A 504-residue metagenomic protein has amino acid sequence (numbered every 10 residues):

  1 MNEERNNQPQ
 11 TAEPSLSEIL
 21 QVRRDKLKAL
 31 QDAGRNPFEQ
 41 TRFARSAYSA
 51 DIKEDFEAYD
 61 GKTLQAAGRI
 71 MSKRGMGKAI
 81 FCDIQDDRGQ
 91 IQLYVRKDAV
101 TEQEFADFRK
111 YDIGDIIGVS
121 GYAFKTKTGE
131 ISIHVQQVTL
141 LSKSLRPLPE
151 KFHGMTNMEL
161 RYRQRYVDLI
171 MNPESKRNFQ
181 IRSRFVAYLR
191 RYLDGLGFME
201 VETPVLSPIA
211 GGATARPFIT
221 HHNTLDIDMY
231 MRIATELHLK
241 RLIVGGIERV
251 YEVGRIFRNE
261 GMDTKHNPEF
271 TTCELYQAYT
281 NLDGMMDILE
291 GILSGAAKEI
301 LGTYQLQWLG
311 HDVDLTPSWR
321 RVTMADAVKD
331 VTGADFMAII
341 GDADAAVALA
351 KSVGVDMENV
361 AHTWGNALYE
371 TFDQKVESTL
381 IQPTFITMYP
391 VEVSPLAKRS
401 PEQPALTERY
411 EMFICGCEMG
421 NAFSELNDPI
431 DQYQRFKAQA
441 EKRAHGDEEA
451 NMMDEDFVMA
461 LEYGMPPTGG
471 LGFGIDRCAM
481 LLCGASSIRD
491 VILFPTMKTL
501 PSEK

Functional and structural regions predicted by a protein language model:
N2-N6, T11-A12, L16, L27-A33 (+4 more regions): Class II aminoacyl-tRNA synthetase-like tRNA-binding/catalytic domains
S15-V22, R177-I181, Y230-M231, N281-M285 (+6 more regions): Catalytic cores of large soluble enzymes that bind and process phosphate-bearing ligands
P37, E200, R249, F336 (+2 more regions): Residue-level detector of short coil/turn "hinge" positions at structural boundaries
Q40, V201-P204, E252, I339 (+4 more regions): Residue-level detector of family-conserved "landmark" positions at structurally sensitive sites
I113, M231-E236, I243-F257, N267-T272 (+4 more regions): TRNA-recognition modules of translation machinery and tRNA-sensing kinases, especially anticodon-binding
V138, L193, G197, A327 (+2 more regions): Conserved hydrophobic/aromatic pocket- or pore-lining residues that grip, position, or stack substrates in active sites
G211-P217, G295-I414, A438-M465, K504: Metal-assisted phosphate- and nucleotidyl-transfer catalytic regions
M286-L293, A327: PAPS/PAP-binding and catalytic site of the sulfotransferase fold
